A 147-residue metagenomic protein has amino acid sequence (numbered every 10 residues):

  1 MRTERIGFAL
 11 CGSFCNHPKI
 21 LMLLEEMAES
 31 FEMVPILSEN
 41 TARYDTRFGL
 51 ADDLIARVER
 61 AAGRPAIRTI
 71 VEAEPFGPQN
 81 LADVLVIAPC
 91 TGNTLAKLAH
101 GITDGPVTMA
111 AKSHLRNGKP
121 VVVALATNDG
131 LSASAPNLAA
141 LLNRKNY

Functional and structural regions predicted by a protein language model:
M1-V122, A126-Y147: A cross-family phosphate/adenosyl-ligand binding-site feature
